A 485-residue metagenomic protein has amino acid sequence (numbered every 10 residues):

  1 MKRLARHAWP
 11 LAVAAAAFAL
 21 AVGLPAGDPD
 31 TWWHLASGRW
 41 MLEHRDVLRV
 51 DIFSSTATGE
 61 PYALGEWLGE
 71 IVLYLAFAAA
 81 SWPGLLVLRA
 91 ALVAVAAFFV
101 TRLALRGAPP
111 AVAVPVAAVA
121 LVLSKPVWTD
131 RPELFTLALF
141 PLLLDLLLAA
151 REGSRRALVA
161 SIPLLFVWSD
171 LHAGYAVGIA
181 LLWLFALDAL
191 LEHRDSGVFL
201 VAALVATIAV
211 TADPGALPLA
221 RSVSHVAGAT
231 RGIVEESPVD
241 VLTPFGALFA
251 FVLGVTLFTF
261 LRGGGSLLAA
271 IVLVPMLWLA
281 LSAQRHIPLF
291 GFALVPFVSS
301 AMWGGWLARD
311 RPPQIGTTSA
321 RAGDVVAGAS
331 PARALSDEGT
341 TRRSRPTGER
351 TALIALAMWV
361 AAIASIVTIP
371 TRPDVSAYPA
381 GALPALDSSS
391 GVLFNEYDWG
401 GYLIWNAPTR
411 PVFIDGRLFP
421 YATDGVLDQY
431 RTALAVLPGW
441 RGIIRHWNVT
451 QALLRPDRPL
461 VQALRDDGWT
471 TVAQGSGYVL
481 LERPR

Functional and structural regions predicted by a protein language model:
A12-A15, V100-L123, L137: Transmembrane-helix signature of polytopic, membrane-embedded enzymes that assemble or transfer cell-envelope glycans
F18, A120-S124, A157-A173, I179-L181 (+2 more regions): Membrane-interface alpha helices of multi-pass inner-membrane proteins
D30, L42-V47, F99, A173-G263 (+1 more regions): Transmembrane catalytic cores of multi-pass membrane glycosyltransferases and polysaccharide-assembly enzymes
V87-R106: Transmembrane-helix motifs of polytopic, lipid-linked glycan transferases
P141-L158, L190-L191, V255-R262: Membrane-interface transmembrane helices that cradle and orient dolichyl/undecaprenyl
L146-F166, D195-V201, L267-V274: Short hydrophobic alpha-helices at membrane interfaces in multi-pass membrane enzymes
T347-S388, D398-G400, A407, R417-L418 (+2 more regions): Membrane-proximal, lumen/periplasm-facing interface regions of secretory-pathway glyco- and lipid-modifying enzymes
D387-V426, V449-P456, L481: Short periplasmic/luminal acceptor-recognition loop of GT-C membrane glycosyltransferases, typified by
